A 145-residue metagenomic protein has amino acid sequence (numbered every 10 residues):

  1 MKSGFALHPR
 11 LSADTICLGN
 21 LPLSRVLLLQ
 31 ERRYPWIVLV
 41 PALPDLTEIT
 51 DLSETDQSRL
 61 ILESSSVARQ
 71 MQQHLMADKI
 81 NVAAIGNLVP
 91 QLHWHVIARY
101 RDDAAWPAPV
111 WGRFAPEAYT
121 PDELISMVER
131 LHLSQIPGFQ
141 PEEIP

Functional and structural regions predicted by a protein language model:
M1-P145: HIT superfamily nucleotide-processing domains
